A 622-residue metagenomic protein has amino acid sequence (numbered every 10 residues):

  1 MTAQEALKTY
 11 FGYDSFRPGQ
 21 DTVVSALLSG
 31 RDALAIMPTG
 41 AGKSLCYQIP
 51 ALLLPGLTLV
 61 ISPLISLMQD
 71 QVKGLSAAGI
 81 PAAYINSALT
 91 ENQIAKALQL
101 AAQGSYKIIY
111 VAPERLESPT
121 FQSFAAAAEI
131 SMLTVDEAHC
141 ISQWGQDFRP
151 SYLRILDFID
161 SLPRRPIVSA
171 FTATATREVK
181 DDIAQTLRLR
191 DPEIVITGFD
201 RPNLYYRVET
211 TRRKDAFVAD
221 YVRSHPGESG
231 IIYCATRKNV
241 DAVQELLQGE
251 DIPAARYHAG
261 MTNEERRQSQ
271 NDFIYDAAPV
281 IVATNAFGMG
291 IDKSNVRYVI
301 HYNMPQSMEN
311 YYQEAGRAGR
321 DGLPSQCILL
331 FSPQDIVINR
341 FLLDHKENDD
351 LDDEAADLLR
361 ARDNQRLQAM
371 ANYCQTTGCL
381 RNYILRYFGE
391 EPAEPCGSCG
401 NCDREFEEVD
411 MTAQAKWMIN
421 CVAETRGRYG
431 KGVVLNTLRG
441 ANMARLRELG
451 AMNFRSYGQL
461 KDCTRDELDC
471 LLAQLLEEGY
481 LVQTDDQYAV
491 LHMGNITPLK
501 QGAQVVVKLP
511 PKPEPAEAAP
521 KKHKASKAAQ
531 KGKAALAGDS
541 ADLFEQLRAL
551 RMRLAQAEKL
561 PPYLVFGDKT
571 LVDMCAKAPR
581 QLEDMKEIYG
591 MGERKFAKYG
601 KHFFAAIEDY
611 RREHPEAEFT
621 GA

Functional and structural regions predicted by a protein language model:
M1, A6, V337-I338, L351-D353 (+3 more regions): Accessory DNA-binding and partner-docking regions appended to nucleic-acid-acting proteins, especially the terminal
M1-Y10, D14-P18, T22-S44, A51-L54 (+3 more regions): Helicase motor core with emphasis on the C-terminal RecA-like subdomain
T22, F217, A369, W417-N420 (+1 more regions): Pre-recognition alpha-helix immediately N-terminal to the DNA-recognition helix within helix-turn-helix or winged-helix
L27, V222, F273, C374 (+2 more regions): Short helix-to-turn junction characteristic of helix-turn-helix DNA-binding domains, especially the helix
C46, C234, C327, C379 (+1 more regions): Disulfide-bonded cysteines in secreted/extracellular proteins and peptides
L358-F388: Short, charged low-complexity linear segments at domain edges
